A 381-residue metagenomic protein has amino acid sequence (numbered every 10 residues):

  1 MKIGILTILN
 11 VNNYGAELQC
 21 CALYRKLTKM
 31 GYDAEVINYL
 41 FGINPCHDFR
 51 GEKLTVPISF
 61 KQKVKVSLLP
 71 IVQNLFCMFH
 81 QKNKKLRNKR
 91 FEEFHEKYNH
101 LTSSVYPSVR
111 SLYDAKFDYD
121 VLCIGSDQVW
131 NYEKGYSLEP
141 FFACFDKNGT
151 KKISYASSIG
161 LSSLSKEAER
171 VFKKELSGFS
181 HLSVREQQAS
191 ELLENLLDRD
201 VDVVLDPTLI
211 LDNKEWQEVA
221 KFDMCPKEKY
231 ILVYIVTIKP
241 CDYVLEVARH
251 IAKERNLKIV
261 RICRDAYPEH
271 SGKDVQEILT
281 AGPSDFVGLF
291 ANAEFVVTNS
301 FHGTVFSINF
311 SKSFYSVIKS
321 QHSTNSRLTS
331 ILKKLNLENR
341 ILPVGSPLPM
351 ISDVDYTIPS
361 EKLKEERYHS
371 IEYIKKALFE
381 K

Functional and structural regions predicted by a protein language model:
M1-K381: Active-site anion-handling motifs in enzyme catalytic cores
